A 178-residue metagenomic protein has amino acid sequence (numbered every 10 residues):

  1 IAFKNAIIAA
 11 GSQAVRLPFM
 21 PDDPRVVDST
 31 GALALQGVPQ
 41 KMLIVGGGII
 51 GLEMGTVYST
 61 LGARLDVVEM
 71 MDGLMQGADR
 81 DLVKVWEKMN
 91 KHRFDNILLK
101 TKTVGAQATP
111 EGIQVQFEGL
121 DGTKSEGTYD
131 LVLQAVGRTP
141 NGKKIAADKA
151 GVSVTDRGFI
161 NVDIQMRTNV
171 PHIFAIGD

Functional and structural regions predicted by a protein language model:
I1-R25: Glycine/serine-rich phosphate-binding loop and adjoining beta1-alpha1 elements at the start of nucleotide-handling
A2-G11, I44-V45, L65, G127-G137 (+1 more regions): Short hydrophobic core segments
A10, D28-T30, L99-T101, F117 (+1 more regions): Short loop/edge segments at beta-strand edges and connector loops that shape dinucleotide/nucleotide cofactor-binding
V15-R16, A106, P140-G142: Short glycine-rich, flexible loops that bind phosphorylated cofactors or substrates
P18-P21, G55-V57, D79-R80, K144-D148: Short amphipathic alpha-helical segments
D23-P39, G127-D178: FAD-site-proximal beta/loop scaffold in flavoenzymes
L33-A34, P39-L43, I49-T123: Rossmann-like dinucleotide-binding cores of NAD(P)H-dependent redox enzymes
